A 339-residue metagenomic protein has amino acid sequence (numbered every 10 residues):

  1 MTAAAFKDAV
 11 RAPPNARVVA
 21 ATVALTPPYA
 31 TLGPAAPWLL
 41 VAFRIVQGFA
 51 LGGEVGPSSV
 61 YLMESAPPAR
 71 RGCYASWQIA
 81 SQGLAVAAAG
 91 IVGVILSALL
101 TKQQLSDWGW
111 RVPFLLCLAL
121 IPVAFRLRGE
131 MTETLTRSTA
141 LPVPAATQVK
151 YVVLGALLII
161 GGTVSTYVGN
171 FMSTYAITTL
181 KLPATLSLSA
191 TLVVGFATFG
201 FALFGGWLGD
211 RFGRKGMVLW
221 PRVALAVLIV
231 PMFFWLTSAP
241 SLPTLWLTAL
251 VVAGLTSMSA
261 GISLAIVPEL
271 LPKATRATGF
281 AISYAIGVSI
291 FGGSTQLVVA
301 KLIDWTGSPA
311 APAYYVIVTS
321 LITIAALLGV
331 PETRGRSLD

Functional and structural regions predicted by a protein language model:
D8-A16, R211-V223: Cytoplasmic membrane-interface "Motif A"-like loop-to-helix N-cap segments of 12-TM Major Facilitator Superfamily
N15-G33, A224-P240: C-terminal ends and interior cores of transmembrane alpha-helices in multi-pass membrane transporters/permeases
C73-S97, S283-T295: Glycine-rich segments within core transmembrane alpha-helices of 12-TM secondary carriers
Q82-F125: Helix-loop-helix hairpin linking two adjacent transmembrane segments in secondary transporters
P122-G129, I266, V318-D339: Multi-pass alpha-helical transporter architecture, strongest for 12-TM Major Facilitator/SLC carriers used
V149-T198, F291-Q296: Extracytoplasmic gate region of multi-pass secondary transporters
G216-I262: C-terminal transmembrane helical hairpin of 12-TM major facilitator-type secondary transporters
K273-W305: A late C-terminal transmembrane helix in Major Facilitator Superfamily
